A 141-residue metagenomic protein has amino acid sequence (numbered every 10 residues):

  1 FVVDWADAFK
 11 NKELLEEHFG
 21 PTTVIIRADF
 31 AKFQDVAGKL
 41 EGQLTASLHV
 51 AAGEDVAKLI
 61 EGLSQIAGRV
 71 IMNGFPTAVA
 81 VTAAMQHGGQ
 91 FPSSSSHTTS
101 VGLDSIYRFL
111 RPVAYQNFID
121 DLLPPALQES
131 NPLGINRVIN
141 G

Functional and structural regions predicted by a protein language model:
F1-L44: NAD(P)-dependent aldehyde/semialdehyde dehydrogenase
V3, Q43-T45, H49-G141: C-terminal segments
